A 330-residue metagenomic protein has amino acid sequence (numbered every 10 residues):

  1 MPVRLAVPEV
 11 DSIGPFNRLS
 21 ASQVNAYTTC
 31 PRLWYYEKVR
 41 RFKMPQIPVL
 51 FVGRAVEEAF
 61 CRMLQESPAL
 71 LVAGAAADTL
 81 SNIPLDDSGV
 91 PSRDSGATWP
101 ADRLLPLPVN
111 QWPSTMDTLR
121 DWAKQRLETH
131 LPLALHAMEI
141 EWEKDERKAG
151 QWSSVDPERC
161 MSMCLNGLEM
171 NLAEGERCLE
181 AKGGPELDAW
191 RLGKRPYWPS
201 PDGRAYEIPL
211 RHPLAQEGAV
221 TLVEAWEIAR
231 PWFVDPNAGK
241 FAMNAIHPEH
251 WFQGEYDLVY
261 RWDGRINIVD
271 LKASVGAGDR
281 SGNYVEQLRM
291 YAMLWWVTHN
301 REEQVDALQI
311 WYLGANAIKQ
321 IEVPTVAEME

Functional and structural regions predicted by a protein language model:
M1-V49: C-terminal, charged and often intrinsically disordered regions of DNA end-processing helicases and nucleases
Y27-T28, A55, E255: Alpha-helical architecture
L33, F42, R62, E66 (+2 more regions): Short loop/turn segments at secondary-structure transitions that flank enzyme active sites
L33-K38, R54-E66, N166, M170 (+1 more regions): Short, hydrophobic/amphipathic alpha-helical patches that form generic packing surfaces within helical domains
K43-V56, L308-G314: Short, charge- and proline-biased low-complexity linear segments that act as flexible interaction/docking motifs
P48, V52, C160, C164 (+1 more regions): Hydrophobic (often cysteine-bearing) scaffold residues that line and stabilize catalytic clefts of nucleotide/cofactor
R62-D235: A non-catalytic, helix-rich entry segment at domain boundaries
S88, G203, P209-E330: Mg2+/Mn2+-dependent nuclease catalytic core
